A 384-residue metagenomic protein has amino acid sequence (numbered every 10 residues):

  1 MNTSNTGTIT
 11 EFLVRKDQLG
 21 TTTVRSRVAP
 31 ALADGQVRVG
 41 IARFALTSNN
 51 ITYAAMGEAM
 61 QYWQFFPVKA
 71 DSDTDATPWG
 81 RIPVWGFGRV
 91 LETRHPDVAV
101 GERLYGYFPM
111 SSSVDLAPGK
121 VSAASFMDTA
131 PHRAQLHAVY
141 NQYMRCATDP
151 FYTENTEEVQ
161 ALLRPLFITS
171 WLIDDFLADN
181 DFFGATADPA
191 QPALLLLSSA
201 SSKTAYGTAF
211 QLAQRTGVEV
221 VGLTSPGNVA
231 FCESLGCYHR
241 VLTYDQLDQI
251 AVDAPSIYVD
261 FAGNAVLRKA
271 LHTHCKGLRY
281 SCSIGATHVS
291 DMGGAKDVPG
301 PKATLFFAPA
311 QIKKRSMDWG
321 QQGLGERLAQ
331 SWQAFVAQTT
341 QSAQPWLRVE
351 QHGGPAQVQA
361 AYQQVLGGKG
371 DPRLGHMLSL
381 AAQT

Functional and structural regions predicted by a protein language model:
R15-R43, S48-N50, A55: A short N-terminal beta-strand-loop micro-motif at the entrance of redox/enzyme domains
L32-A45, E58-D115: Glycine-rich beta-strand-centered segment in the early N-terminal region that forms part of a ligand/cofactor-binding
Y107-A193: NAD(P)H dinucleotide-binding glycine-rich loop of Rossmann-like/cofactor-binding domains, especially the beta1-alpha1
A205-Y206: N-terminal Rossmann-fold NAD(P) dinucleotide-binding loop
A213-R268: Adenosine-nucleotide cofactor-binding segment
H239-L247, A308, V349-G353: Short acidic-hydrophobic, aromatic-tinged amphipathic segments that line or gate anion-handling sites
K269-Q338: Glycine-rich phosphate-binding loop and adjacent beta-alpha segment of Rossmann(oid) nucleotide-cofactor-binding
K314-T384: C-terminal hydrophobic helical "lid"/dimerization subdomain of Rossmann-like NAD(P)H-dependent oxidoreductases
